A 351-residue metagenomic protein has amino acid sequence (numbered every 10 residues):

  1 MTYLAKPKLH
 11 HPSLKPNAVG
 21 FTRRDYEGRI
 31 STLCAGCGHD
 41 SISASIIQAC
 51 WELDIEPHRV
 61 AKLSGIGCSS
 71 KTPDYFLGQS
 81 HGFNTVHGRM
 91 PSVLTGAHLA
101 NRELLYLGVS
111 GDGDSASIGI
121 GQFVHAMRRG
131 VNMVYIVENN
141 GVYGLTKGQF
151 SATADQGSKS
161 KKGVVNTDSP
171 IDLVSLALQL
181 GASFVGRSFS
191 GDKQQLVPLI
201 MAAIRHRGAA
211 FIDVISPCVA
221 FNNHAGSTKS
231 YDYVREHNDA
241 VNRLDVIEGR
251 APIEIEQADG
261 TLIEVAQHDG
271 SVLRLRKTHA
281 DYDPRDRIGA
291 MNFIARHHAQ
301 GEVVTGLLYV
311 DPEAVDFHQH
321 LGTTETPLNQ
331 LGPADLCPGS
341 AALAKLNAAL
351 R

Functional and structural regions predicted by a protein language model:
M1-L104, T324-T326, Q330-R351: Thiamine diphosphate
T2-V19, A220-R351: Flexible, low-complexity linker and terminal segments
Y26, A35, L53-P57, H98-R102 (+5 more regions): Solvent-exposed alpha-helices and their adjacent loops that cap or buttress functional pockets in soluble metabolic
A35, G108-S110, F184-F189: Short catalytic-loop micro-motif centered on adjacent basic/acidic residues
D40-S45, P57, G88, S92 (+9 more regions): Conserved active-site and cofactor/substrate-binding residues in soluble primary-metabolism enzymes
V60, L104-Y106, M133, G208-V214 (+1 more regions): Generic beta-sheet signal
I66-G144, V197: Thiamine diphosphate
S117-I118, H125-M133, E138, V142-P284: Glycine-rich ThDP/TPP pyrophosphate-binding loop and its adjacent helix/strand module within ThDP-dependent enzymes
